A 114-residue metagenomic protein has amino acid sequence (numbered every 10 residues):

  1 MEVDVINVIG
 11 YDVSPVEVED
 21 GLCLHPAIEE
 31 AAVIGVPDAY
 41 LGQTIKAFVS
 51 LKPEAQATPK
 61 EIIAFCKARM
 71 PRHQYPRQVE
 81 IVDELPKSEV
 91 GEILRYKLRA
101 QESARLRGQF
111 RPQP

Functional and structural regions predicted by a protein language model:
M1-Q74, D83-P86, K97-A100: AMP-binding/adenylate-forming catalytic core of the ANL superfamily
Q101-P114: Acidic/polar alpha-helix N-cap and adjacent early helical turns within long charge-rich amphipathic helices/linkers
